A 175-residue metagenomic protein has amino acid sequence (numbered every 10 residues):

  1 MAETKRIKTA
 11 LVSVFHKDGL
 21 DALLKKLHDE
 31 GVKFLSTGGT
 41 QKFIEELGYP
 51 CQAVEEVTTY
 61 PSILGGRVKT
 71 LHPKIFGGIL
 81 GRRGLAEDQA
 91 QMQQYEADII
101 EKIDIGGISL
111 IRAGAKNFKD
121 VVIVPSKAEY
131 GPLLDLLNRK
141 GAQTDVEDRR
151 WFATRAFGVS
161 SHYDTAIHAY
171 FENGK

Functional and structural regions predicted by a protein language model:
M1-Q52: N-terminal glycine-/serine-/threonine-rich phosphate-binding loop
A2-V12, K17, G66-R67, P73 (+3 more regions): ATP-dependent carboxylate/acyl-activation modules
K5-K8, Q93-K175: Internal alpha/beta core interface subdomains
V12, K33-G38, Q52-E56, L80-G81 (+3 more regions): General beta-strand structural signal in soluble alpha/beta enzymes
G19-L20, E87-Q89, I108-R112: Short glycine/serine/threonine-rich phosphate/pyrophosphate-binding segments that cradle anionic phosphate groups
F34-L35, K74, K102-I103: Short glycine- and Lys/Arg-enriched binding-loop motifs that mark or flank ligand-binding interfaces
G39-A97: Glycine-rich nucleotide/cofactor/substrate-binding loop typically near the N-terminus or early in the first domain
